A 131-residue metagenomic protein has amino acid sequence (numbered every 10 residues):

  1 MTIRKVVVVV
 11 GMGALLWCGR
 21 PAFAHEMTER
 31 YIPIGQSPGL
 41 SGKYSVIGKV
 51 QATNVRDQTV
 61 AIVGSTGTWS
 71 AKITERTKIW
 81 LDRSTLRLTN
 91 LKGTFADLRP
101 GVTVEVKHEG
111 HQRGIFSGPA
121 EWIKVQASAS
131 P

Functional and structural regions predicted by a protein language model:
T2-V7, W17-K72, R83-P131: Short, flexible, surface-exposed loop segments at domain boundaries
G13-A14: Repetitive helical segments and hydrophobic/amphipathic motifs
